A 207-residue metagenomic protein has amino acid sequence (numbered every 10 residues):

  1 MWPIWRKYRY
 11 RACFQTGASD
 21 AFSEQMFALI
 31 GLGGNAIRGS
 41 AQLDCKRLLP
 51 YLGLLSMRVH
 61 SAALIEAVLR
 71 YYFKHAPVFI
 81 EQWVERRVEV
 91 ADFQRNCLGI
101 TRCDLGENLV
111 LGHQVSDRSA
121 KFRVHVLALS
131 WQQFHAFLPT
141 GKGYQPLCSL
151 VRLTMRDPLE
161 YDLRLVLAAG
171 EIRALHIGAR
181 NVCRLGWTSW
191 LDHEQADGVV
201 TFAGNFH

Functional and structural regions predicted by a protein language model:
W2-W5, R9-Y72, A76-C97: Feature for intrinsically disordered/low-complexity regulatory segments and propeptides
A67, Y71-H207: C-terminal structured domains
